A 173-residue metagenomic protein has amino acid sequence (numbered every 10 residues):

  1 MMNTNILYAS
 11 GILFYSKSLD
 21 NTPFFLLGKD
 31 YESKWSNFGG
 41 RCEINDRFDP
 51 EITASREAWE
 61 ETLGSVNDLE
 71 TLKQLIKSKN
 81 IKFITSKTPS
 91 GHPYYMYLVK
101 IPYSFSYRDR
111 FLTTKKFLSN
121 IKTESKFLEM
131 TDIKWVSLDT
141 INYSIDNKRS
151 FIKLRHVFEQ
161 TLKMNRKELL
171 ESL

Functional and structural regions predicted by a protein language model:
M1-G40, Y97: N-terminal strand-loop-strand
M1-N5, K82-S86, L118-E124: Short, P/G- and charge-enriched loop/turn segments at secondary-structure junctions
N5-L7, D20, P89-H92, L128: A generic fold-level signal
N21-N67: Conserved Nudix-box catalytic region and its N-terminal flanking loop in Nudix hydrolases and closely related
Y31-W35, L98, S106-L173: Nudix hydrolase/Nudix homology domain
R47-I52, L72, P93-Y95: A basic- and aromatic-enriched beta-loop-alpha substructure that forms the phosphate/nucleotide- and DNA/RNA-contacting
V66-I84: A short coil-to-beta-strand element that immediately follows conserved catalytic motifs
K79-Y107: Acidic pyrophosphate-coordinating catalytic loop
